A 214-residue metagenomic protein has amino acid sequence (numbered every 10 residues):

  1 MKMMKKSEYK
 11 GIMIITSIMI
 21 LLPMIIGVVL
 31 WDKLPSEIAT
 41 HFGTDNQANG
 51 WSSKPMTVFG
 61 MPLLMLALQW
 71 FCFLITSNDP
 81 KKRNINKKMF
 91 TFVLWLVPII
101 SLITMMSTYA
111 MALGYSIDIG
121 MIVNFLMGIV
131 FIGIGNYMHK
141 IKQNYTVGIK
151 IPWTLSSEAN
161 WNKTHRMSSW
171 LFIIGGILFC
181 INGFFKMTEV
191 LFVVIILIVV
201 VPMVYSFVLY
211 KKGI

Functional and structural regions predicted by a protein language model:
M4-S17, P55: N-terminal membrane topogenic signal
I12-I15, T57-L64, C72, F90-I99 (+1 more regions): Select subsegments of transmembrane alpha-helices in polytopic membrane proteins, especially boundary-proximal
T16, G50-M65, D118-I134: Alpha-helical transmembrane segments
I20, Y145-I214: Terminal transmembrane helical module of multi-pass membrane proteins
M24-V28, W70, M105-Y109, I177-I181 (+1 more regions): Alpha-helical transmembrane segments of multipass membrane proteins
G27-V58, V147-S156: Active-site and channel-lining beta-strand-loop segments that bind or position nucleotide-derived/phosphorylated
V29-L34, L66-N78, G133-G148, V208-Y210: Membrane-water interface of transmembrane alpha-helices
C72-M121: Ordered, amphipathic secondary-structure segments that act as subunit-interaction surfaces in large macromolecular
